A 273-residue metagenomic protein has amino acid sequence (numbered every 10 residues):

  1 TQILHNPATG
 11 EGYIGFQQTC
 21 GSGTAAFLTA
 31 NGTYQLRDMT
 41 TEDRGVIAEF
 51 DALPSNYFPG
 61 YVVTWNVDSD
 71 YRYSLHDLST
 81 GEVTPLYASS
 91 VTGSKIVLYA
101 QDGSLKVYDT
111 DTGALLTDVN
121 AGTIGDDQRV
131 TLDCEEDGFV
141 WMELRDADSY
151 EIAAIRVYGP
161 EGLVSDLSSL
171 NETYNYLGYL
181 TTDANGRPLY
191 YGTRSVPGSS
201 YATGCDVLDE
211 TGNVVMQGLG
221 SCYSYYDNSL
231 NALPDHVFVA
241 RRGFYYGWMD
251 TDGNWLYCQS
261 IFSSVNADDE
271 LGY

Functional and structural regions predicted by a protein language model:
T1-Y273: Residue-level detector of conserved, function-critical positions
